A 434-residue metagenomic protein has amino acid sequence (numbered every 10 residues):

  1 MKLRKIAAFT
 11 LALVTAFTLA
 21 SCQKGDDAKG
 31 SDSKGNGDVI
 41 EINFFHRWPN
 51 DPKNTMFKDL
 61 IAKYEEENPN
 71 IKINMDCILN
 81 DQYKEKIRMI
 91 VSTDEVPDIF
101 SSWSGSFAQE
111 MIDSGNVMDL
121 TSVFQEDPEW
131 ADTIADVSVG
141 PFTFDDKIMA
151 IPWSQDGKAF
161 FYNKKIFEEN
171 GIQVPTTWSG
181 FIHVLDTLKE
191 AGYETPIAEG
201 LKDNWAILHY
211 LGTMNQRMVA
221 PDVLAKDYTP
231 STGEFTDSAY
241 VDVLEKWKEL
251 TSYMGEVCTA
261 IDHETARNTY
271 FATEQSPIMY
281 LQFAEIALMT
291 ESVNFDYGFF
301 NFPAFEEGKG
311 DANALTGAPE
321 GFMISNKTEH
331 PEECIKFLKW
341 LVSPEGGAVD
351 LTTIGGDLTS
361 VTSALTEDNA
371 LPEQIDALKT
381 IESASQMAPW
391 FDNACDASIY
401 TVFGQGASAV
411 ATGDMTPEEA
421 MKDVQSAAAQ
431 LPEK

Functional and structural regions predicted by a protein language model:
A8-F9, C22-S114, Q125-A131, V174 (+9 more regions): Conserved N-terminal structural module of periplasmic/extracytoplasmic solute-binding proteins
C22, I90, P97-D98, D127-I166 (+3 more regions): A structural signal for short loop-to-beta-strand junctions that line the ligand-binding cleft of periplasmic/secreted
A62, E66-E67, K72, E169-N170 (+4 more regions): Extracytoplasmic/periplasmic substrate-recognition and gating elements
W103-A159, Q173, I182, H209-G212 (+3 more regions): Hinge/lid segment of periplasmic solute-binding proteins
T121-I134, Q173, M218-D242, E291-S292 (+3 more regions): Short, solvent-exposed loop/beta-turn-alpha elements that line the ligand-binding surface or hinge of extracytoplasmic
T143, G356-S363, D376-A429: C-terminal capping/gating helix-and-loop segments adjacent to ligand/active sites or protein-protein/ligand interfaces
F144-D145, M149-W153, K158, I182-T232 (+1 more regions): Extracytoplasmic/periplasmic solute-binding protein
L185-T187, T229-A260: Glycine-centered hinge/linker elements that transmit conformational signals in sensory and ligand-binding systems
